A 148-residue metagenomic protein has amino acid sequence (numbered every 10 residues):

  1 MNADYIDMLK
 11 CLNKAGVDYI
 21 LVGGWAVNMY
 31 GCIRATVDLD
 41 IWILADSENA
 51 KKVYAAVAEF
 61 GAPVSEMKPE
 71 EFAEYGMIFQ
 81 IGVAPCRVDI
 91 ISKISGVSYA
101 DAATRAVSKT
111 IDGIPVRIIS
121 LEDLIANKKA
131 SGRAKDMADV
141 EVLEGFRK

Functional and structural regions predicted by a protein language model:
M1-K148: Compositionally biased terminal segments of proteins
